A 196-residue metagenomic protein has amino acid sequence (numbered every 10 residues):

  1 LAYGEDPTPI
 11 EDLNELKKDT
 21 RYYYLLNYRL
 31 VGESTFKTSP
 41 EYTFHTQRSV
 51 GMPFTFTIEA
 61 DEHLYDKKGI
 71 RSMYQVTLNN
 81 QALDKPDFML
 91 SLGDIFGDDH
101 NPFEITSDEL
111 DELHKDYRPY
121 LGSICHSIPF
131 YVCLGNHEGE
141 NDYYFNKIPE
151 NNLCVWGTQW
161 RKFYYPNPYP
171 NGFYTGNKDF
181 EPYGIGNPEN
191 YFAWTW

Functional and structural regions predicted by a protein language model:
L1-H63: Acidic, histidine-bearing metal-coordination/catalytic regions of metal-dependent phosphoesterases
T8, M73-T77, D116: Well-ordered alpha-helical segments embedded in enzymatic catalytic cores
E15, E62-Y65, N79-D84, Y120-S127 (+1 more regions): Structured segments of extracytoplasmic/periplasmic soluble domains in secreted or envelope-associated proteins
D19, T57, F96-G97, V155-G157: Generic detector of short, locally flexible boundary/turn motifs and exposed helical patches
R21-T43, F103-W196: Extended active-site neighborhood of metal-dependent phosphoesterases/phosphodiesterases
T35-L92, F96-D98: An acidic-aromatic substrate-binding cleft motif
